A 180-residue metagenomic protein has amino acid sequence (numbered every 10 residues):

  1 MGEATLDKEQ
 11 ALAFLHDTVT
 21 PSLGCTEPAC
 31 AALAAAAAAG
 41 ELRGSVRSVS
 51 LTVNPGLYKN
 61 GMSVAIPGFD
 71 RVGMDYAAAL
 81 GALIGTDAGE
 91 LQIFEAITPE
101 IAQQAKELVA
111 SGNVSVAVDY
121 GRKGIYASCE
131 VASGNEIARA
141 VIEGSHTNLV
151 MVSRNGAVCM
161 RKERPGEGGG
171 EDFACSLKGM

Functional and structural regions predicted by a protein language model:
G2-L12, R43-L57: Acidic-glycine-rich active-site phosphate/pyrophosphate-binding loop
Q10-L23: Generic N-terminal amphipathic, Lys/Arg-enriched alpha-helix
A13-F14, L33-A37, A77-G81, Q104: Alpha-helical scaffold segments in soluble metabolic enzymes
L23-P28, G68-R71, E95: Active-site nucleophile and cofactor-binding loops and adjacent substrate-binding regions of central metabolic enzymes
P28-G44: Alpha-helical support elements that line or immediately flank enzyme active sites and cofactor-binding pockets
R47-E90, A102-N113: A structural-propensity feature for long, helix-poor, extended segments
Q92-K106, D119-A127: Short, glycine/charge-rich beta-strand/loop segments that flank catalytic centers and engage negatively charged groups
A110-M180: Signature of multi-pass transmembrane helix bundles
